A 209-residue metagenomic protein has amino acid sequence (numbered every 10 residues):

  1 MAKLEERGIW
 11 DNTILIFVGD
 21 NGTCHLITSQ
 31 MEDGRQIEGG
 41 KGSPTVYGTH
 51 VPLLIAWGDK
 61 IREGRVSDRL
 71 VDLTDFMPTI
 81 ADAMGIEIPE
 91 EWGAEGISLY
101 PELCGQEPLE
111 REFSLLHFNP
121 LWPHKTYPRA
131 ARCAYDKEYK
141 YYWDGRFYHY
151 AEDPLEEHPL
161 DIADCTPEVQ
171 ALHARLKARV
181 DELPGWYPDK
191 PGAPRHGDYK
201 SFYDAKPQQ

Functional and structural regions predicted by a protein language model:
M1-E5, M77-A81, G85, Y100 (+4 more regions): Non-transmembrane alpha-helical segments in soluble domains of secreted/periplasmic/extracellular proteins
M1-N12, A83-E91, A178-R195: Surface-exposed helix-capping loop/turn segments at secondary-structure junctions
M1-S29: Metal-dependent active-site segment of extracytoplasmic phospho-/sulfohydrolases and closely related
L4, I14-G19, P52-L54, F76-A81 (+1 more regions): Beta-strand elements within well-structured catalytic alpha/beta cores of enzymes that handle phosphate/sulfate esters
I9-L15, H50-V51, E110-R111, K137-Y139: Loop/turn elements at helix/coil->beta-strand transitions in domains of secreted/extracellular proteins
T23-P44, I61-R65, R69, T74-E152: C-terminal cap/loop subdomain of S1 sulfatases and analogous C-terminal strand-loop tails that border
T45-T49: Short, flexible loop/turn motifs enriched in small residues
F76, P123, A130, G145 (+1 more regions): Long, internal low-complexity/basic segments
